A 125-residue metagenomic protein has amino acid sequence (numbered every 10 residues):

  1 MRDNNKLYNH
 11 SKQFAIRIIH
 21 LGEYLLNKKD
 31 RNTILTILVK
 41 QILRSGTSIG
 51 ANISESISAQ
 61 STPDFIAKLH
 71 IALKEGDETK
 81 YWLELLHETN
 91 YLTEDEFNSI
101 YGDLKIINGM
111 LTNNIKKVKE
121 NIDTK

Functional and structural regions predicted by a protein language model:
M1-E55, A59-K125: Short, C-terminally biased terminal segments at protein or domain edges
